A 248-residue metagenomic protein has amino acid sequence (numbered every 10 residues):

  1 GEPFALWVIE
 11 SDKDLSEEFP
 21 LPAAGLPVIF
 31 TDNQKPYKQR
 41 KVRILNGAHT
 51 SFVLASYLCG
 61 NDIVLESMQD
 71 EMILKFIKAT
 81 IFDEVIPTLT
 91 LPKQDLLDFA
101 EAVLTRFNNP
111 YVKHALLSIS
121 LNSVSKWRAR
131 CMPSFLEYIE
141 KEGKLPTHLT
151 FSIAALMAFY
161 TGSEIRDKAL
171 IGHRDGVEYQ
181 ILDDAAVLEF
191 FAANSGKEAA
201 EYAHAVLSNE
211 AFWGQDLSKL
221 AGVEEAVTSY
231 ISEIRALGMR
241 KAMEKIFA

Functional and structural regions predicted by a protein language model:
G1-A248: Substrate/ligand-engaging "lid" and interaction regions
